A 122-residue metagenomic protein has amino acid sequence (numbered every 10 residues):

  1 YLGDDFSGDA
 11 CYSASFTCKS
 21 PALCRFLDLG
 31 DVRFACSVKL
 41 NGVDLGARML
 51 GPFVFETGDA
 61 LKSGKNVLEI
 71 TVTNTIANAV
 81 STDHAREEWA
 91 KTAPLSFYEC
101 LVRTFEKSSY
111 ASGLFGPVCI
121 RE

Functional and structural regions predicted by a protein language model:
Y1-A10, L61-E122: An acidic-aromatic loop/edge-strand motif
F6-C18, F53-E56: Short beta-strands within extracellular/lumenal beta-sheet-rich domains
Y12, F34, G51, L114: Residues that flank catalytic or metal-binding motifs in active/ligand-binding sites
F16-C18, A22-N41, L68-V72: Aromatic-lined ligand-binding clefts that engage carbohydrates, nucleic acids, or primary amines
L29, T57-G58: Hydrophobic core positions of the immunoglobulin-like beta-sandwich fold
N41, E56-T57: Helix N-cap / beta->alpha transition motif
L45-G46: Short hydrophobic beta-strand segments in globular cytosolic domains
